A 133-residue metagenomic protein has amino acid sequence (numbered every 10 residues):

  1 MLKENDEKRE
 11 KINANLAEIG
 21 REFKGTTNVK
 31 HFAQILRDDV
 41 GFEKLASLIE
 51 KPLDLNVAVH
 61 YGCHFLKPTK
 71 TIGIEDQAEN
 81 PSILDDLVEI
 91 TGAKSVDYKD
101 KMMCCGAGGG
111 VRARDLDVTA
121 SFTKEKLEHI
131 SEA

Functional and structural regions predicted by a protein language model:
M1-A133: Iron-sulfur cluster-binding electron-transfer modules in prokaryotic oxidoreductases
